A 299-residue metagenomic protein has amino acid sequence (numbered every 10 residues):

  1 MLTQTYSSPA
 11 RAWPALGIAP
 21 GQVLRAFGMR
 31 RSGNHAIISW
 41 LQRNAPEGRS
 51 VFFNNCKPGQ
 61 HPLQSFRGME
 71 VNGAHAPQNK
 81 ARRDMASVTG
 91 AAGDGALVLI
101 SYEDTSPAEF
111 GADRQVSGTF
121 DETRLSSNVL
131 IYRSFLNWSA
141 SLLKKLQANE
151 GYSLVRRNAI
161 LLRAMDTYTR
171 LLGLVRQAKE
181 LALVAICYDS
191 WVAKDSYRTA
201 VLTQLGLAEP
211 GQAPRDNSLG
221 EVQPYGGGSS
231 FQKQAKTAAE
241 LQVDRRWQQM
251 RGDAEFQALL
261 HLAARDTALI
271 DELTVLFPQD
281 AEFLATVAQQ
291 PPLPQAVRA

Functional and structural regions predicted by a protein language model:
M1-A91: PAPS-dependent sulfotransferase catalytic core
M1-P20, L207-A299: PAPS-dependent sulfotransferases, especially Golgi type II membrane carbohydrate sulfotransferases
R31-N34, N158-M165, D195, A263 (+1 more regions): Generic detection of long, well-ordered alpha-helical segments
P46, Q147-A148, L293: Residue-level marker of structural boundaries
Q60-G68, E109-F110, K194-R198, V222-G226: Short, solvent-exposed polar/charged micro-motifs at secondary-structure junctions
A74, Q78-A81, S153-R157, A164 (+3 more regions): Intrinsic-disorder-associated interaction segments
N79-R83, G173, A178, R265-T267 (+1 more regions): Extracellular glycan-modifying ectodomains
G93-V98, Y102-Q212, G228-A238: PAPS-dependent sulfotransferase catalytic domain
